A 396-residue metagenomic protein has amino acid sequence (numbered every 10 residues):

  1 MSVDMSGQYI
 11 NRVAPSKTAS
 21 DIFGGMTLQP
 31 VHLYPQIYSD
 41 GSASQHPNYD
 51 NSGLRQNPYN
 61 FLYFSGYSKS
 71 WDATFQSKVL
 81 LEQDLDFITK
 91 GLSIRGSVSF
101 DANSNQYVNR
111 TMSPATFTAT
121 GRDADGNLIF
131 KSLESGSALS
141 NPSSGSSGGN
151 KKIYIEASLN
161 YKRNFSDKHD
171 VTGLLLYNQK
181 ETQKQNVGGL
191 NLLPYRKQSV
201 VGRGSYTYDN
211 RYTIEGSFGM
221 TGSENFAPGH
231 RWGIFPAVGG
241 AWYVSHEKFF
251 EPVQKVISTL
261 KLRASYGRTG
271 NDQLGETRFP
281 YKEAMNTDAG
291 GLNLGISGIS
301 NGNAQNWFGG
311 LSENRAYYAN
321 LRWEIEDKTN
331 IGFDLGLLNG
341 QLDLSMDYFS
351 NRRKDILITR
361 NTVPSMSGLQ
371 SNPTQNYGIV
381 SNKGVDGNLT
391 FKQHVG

Functional and structural regions predicted by a protein language model:
M1-Y9, V13-S44, N51-T111, A119-G396: Extracellular/periplasmic, surface-exposed regions of secreted and cell-surface proteins
T116: Active-site-proximal polar cores
